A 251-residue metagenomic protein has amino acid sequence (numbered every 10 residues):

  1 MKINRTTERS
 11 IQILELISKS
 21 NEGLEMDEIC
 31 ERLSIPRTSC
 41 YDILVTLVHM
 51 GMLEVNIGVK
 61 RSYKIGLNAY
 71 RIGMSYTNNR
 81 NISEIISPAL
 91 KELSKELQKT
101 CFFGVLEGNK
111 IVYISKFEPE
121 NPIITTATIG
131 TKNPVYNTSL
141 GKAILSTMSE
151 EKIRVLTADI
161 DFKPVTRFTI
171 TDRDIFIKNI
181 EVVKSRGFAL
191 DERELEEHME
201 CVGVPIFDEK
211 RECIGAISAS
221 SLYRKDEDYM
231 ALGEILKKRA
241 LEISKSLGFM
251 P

Functional and structural regions predicted by a protein language model:
M1-N79, F249: N-terminal helix-turn-helix
L16, R32, I85-E96, F102 (+3 more regions): Amphipathic alpha-helical regulatory segments at dimerization interfaces that relay allosteric signals between sensory
I65, I111-F117, I123-T126, N137: Amphipathic coiled-coil signal-relay and dimerization helices
N68-S94, T125: Conserved segment of winged-helix/HTH DNA-binding domains
F103-G108, F117: Short hydrophobic alpha-helical segments used for membrane anchoring or interfacial signaling
I123-E194: Short, solvent-exposed recognition segments
V155, D161-K163, A240-P251: Cysteine/selenocysteine-centered motifs that mediate thiol-based redox chemistry or coordinate metal-sulfur cofactors
T169-E242: Extended hydrophobic
